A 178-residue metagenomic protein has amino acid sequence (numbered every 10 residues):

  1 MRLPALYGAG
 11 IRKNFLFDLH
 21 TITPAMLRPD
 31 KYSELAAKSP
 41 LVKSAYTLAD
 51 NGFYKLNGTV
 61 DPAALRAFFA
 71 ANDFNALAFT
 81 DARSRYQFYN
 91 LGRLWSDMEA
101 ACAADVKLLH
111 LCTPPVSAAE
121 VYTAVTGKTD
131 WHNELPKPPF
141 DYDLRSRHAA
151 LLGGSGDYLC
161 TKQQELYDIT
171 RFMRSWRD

Functional and structural regions predicted by a protein language model:
R2-F88, R93, E99: NAD(P)-dependent short-chain dehydrogenase/reductase
D81, Y89-A150, T161-D178: Mid/C-terminal beta-alpha module of Rossmann-like enzyme folds, strongest in SDR-family dehydrogenases/epimerases
S155-L159: Long protein-protein interaction modules used by eukaryotic assembly/scaffold proteins
